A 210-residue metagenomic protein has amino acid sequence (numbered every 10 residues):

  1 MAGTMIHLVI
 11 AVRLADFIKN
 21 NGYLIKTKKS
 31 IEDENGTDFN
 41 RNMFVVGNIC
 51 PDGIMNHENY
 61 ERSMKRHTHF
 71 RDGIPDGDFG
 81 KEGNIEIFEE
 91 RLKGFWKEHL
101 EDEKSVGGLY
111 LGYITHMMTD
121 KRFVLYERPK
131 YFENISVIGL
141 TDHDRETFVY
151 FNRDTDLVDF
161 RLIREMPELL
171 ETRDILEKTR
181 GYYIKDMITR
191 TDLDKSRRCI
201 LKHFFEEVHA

Functional and structural regions predicted by a protein language model:
M1-A210: N-terminal leader/auxiliary helical segments
